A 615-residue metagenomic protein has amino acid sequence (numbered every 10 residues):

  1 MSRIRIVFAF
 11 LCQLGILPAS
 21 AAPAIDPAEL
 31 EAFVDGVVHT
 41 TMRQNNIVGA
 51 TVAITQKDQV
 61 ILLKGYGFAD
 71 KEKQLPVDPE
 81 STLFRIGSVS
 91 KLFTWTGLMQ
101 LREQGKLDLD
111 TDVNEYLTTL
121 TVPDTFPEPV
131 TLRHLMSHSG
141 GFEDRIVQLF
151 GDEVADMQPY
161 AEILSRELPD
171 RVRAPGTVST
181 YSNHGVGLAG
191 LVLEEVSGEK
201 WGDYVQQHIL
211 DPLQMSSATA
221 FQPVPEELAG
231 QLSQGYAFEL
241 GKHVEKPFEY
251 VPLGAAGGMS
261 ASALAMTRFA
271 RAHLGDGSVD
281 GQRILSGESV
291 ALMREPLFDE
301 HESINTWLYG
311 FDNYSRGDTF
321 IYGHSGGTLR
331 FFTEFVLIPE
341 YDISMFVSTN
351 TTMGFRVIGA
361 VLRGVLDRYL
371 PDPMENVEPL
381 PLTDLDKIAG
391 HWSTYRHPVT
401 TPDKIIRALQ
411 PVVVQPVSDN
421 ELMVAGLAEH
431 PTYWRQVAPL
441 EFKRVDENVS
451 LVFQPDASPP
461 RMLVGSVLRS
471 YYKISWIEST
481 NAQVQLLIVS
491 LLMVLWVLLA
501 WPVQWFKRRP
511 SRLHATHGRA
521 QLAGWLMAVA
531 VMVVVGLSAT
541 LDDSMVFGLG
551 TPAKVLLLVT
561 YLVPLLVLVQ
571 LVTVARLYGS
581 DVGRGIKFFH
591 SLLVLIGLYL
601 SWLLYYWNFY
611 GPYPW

Functional and structural regions predicted by a protein language model:
R5-I16: Bacterial N-terminal signal peptides
L17-A21: Sec/Tat signal peptide C-region and signal peptidase I cleavage site
A22, A360-W615: Peripheral terminal and inter-domain segments
I25-F84, K106-D108, E115, P123 (+4 more regions): Short, conserved catalytic-motif segment at the N-terminal edge
D35, H39-R43, M99, N114 (+3 more regions): Solvent-exposed, non-membrane alpha-helical residues enriched in polar/charged side chains
D35-V38, D58, R85-D110, V186-E194 (+1 more regions): Active-site SXXK
Y66-D70, D124-P339, V365: Short, surface-exposed loop or secondary-structure junction motifs that flank catalytic or metal-binding residues
H324, E334-N350, R461-G465: Short, well-ordered beta-strand elements
